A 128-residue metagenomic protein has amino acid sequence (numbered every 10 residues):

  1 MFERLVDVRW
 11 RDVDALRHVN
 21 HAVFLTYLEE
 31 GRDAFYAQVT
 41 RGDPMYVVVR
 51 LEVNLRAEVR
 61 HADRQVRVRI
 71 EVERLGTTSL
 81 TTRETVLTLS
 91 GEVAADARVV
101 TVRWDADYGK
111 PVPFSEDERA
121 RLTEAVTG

Functional and structural regions predicted by a protein language model:
M1-R67, E73-G128: Terminal targeting signals and extreme-terminal segments of soluble enzymes
